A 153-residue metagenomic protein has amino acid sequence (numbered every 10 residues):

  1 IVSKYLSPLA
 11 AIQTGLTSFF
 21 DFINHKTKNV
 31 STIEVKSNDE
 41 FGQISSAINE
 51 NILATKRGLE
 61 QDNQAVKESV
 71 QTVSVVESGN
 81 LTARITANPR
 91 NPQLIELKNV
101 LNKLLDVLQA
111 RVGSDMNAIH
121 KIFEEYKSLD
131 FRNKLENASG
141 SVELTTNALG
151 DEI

Functional and structural regions predicted by a protein language model:
S3-E152: Polar/charged heptad-repeat coiled-coil helices used as signal-transmission/dimerization stalks
